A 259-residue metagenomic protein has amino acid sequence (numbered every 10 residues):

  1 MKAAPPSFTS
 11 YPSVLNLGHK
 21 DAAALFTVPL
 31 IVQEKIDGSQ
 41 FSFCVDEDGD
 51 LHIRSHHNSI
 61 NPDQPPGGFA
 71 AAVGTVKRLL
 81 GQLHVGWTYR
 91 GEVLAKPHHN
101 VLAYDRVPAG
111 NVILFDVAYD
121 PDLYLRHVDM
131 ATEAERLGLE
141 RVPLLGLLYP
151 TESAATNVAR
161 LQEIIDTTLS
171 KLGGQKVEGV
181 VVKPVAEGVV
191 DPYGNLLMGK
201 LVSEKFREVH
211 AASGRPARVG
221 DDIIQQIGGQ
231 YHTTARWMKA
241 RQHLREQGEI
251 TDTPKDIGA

Functional and structural regions predicted by a protein language model:
M1-A259: Core nucleotide-handling region used for phosphoryl-transfer chemistry
